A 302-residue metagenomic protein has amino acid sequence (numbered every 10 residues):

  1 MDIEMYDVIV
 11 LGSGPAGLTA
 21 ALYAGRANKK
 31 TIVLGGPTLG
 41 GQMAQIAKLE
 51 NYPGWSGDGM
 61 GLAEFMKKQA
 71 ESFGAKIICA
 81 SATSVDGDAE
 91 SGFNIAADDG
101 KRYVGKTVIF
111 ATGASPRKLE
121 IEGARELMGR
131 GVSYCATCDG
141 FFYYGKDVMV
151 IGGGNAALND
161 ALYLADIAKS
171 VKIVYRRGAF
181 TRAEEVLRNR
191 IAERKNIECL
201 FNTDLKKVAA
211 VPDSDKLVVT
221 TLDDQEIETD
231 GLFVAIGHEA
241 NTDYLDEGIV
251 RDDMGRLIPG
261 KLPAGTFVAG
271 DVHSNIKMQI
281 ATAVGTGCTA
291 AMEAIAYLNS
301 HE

Functional and structural regions predicted by a protein language model:
M5-D7, A80, Y144-K146, N202: Phosphate-coordination loops involved in phosphoryl transfer and adenosine-cofactor binding
Y6, K29-K30, K106-T107, R130 (+1 more regions): Nucleotide donor/acceptor-binding cores
Y6-F73, G152, L158-E184, R251-D252: Beta1-alpha1 glycine-rich phosphate/pyrophosphate-binding loop at the start of Rossmann-like nucleotide-binding domains
E64, A70-A97, R102-G105, D166-K261 (+1 more regions): A Rossmann-like FAD-binding core segment of flavoenzymes
I77-D99, Y103-F142: Glycine/small-residue-rich loop that forms an oxyanion/phosphate-binding "nest" at active or ligand-binding sites
E120, E126-F142, A235-T282, T286-A296: FAD-site-proximal beta/loop scaffold in flavoenzymes
